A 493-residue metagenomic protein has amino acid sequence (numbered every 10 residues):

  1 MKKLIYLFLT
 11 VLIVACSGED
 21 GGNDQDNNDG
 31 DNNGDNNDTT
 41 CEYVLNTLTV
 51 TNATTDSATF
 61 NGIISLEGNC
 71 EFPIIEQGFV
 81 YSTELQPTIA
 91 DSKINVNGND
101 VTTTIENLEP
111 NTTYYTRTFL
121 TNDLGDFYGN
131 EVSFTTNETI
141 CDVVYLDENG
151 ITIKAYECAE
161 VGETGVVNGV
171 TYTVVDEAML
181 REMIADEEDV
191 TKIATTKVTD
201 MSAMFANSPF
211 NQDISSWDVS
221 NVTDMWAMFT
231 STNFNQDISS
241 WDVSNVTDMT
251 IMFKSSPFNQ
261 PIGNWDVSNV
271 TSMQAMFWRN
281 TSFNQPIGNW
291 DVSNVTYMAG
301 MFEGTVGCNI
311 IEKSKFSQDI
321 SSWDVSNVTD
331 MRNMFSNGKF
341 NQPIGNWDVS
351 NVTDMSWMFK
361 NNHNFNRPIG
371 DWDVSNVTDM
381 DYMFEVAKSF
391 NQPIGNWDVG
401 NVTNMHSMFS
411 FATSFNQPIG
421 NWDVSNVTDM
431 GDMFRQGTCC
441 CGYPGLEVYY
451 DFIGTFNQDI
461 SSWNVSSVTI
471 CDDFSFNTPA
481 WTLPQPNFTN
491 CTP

Functional and structural regions predicted by a protein language model:
M1-L4: Positively charged n-region of N-terminal signal peptides that target proteins for export
Y6, C16-S17, T102-T104, T196: Terminal export signals
Y6, T10-V44, N137-C141: Bacterial Sec-dependent N-terminal signal peptides
L9-T10, G34, T55, I63 (+2 more regions): Residue-level signal for mature regions of secreted extracellular proteins and peptides
T10-A15, Y114, C308, Y449-Y450: N-terminal processing/targeting junctions
E19, S82, N477-T478: Phosphate/oxyanion-binding loops and surfaces in catalytic or ligand/nucleic-acid-binding neighborhoods
G22, D38-E138: Short, surface-exposed linear motifs at loops/turns and structural transition points
E138-P493: Negatively charged
